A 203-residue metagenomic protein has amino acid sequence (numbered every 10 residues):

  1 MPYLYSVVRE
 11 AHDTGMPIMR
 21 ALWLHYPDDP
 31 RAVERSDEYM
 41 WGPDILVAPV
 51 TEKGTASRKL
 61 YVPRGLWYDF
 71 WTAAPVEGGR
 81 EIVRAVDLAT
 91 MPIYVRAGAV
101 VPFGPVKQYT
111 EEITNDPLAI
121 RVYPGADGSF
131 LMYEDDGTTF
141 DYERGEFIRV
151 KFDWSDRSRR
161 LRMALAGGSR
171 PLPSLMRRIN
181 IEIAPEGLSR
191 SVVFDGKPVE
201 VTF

Functional and structural regions predicted by a protein language model:
M1-R160, A166-G187, D195-G196: Catalytic core of carbohydrate-active enzymes
R190-F203: Compositionally biased, non-globular sequence tracts
